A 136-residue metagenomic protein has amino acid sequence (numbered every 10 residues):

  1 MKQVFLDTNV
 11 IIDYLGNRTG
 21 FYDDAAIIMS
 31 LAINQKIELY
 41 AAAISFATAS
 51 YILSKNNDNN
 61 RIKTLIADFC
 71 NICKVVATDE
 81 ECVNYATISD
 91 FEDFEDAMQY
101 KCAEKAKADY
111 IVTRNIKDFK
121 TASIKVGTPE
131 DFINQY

Functional and structural regions predicted by a protein language model:
M1-Y40, S54-R61, T121, Q135-Y136: Short, well-structured N-terminal submotif of metal-dependent ribonuclease cores
Q3, I27, I72, E104-Y136: Acidic, PIN/NYN-like endoribonuclease modules and their adjacent C-terminal/linker elements
L6, Y40-A41, A77, T113: Short beta-strand scaffold positions
V10, G16, Y51, D96-C102: Hydrophobic side chains within alpha-helical segments
I11, F46, V83, F119 (+1 more regions): A generic structural signal for short hydrophobic patches within well-formed alpha-helices
A26, I44, T48-K74, D79-C82: Active-site-proximal, substrate-binding regions of enzyme catalytic domains and RNA-binding/basic surfaces
K74-I116: Active-site neighborhoods of divalent-metal-dependent phosphate/nucleic-acid chemistry enzymes
